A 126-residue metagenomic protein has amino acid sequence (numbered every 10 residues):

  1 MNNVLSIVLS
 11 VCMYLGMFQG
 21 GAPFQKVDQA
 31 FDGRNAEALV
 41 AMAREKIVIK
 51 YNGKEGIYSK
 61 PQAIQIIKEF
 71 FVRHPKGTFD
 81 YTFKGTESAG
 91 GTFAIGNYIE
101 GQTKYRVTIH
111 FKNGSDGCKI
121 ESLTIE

Functional and structural regions predicted by a protein language model:
N2-D32, A41: Short, low-complexity N-terminal intrinsically disordered segments enriched in polar/charged residues
P23, V27, N35, Q62-I67: Stable alpha-helical elements in mature extracytoplasmic
K26-G33, E37, D80-T92, E126: Exposed acidic/polar residues on beta-strands and adjacent loops within beta-sheet cores, strongest in beta-propeller
D32, G56-K60: Solvent-exposed, acidic/flexible segments
N35-K46: Short, well-ordered alpha-helical segments enriched in acidic and aromatic residues
V48-I57: A short gly/proline-enriched turn/hairpin at secondary-structure junctions
I64-T103: Surface-exposed, charged secondary-structure patches
K104-E126: Short beta-strand edge/turn micro-motifs at domain boundaries
